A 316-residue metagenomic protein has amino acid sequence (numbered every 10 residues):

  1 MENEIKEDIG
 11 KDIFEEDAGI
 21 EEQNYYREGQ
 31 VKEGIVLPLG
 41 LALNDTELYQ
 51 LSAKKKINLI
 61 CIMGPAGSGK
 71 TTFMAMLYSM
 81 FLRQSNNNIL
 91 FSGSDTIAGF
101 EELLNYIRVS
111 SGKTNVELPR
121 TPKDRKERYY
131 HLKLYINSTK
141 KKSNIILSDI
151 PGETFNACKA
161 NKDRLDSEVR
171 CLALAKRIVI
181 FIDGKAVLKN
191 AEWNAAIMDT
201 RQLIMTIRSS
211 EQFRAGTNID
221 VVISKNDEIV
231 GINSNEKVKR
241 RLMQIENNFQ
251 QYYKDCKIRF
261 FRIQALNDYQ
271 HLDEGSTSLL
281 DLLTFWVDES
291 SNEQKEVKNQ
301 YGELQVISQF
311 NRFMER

Functional and structural regions predicted by a protein language model:
E21-L51: N-terminal pre-Walker A segment at the start of P-loop NTPase domains
S68-G69: Conserved glycine(s) of the Walker
T72-R83: A conserved segment at the C-terminal end of the G1
F81-K123: Flexible phosphate/Mg2+-sensing switch loops adjacent to catalytic phosphate-binding sites
K141-R164: Switch II (G3) loop of P-loop NTPases
A160-L188: Inter-motif core of Ras-like GTPase G domains
R177-V179, R208-K225, V230, Q250-R262: Conserved beta-strand/loop subsegment of P-loop NTPase cores
E228-K295: Canonical P-loop GTPase G-domain recognition
